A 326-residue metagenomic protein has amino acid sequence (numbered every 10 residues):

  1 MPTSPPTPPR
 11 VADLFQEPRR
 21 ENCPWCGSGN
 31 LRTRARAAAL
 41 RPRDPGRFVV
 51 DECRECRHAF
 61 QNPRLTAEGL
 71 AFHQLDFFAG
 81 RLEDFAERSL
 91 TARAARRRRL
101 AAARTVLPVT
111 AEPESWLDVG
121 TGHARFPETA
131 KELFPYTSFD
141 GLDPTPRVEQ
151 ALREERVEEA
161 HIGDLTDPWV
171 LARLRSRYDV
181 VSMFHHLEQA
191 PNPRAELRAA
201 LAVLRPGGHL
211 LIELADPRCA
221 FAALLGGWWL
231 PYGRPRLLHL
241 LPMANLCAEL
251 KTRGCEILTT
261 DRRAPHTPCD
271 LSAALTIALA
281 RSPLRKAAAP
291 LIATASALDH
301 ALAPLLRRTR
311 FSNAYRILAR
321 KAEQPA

Functional and structural regions predicted by a protein language model:
P2-F184, R194-L197, R262-R263, R308-I317 (+1 more regions): Conserved N-terminal segment of class I S-adenosyl-L-methionine
E21, T259, I277-L318, A326: Rossmann-like AdoMet/SAM-dependent catalytic core
A38-R43, L258-K286: Conserved catalytic loop of SAM-dependent methyltransferase domains
F77-F85, L225-R234, A273-R281: Short glycine/proline- and charge-enriched loop/turn segments that cap or connect secondary-structure elements
H185-Q189: A short His-aromatic
P191-A195, A222: Short N-terminal helix/helix-N-cap motif within the alpha/beta-hydrolase-1
R194-H209: A short glycine-rich, Lys/Arg-flanked "PGG" loop and its adjoining helix->strand segment in the class I
I212-H239, A244-E249: Short, glycine-/aromatic-enriched active-site segment of Class I SAM-dependent methyltransferases
